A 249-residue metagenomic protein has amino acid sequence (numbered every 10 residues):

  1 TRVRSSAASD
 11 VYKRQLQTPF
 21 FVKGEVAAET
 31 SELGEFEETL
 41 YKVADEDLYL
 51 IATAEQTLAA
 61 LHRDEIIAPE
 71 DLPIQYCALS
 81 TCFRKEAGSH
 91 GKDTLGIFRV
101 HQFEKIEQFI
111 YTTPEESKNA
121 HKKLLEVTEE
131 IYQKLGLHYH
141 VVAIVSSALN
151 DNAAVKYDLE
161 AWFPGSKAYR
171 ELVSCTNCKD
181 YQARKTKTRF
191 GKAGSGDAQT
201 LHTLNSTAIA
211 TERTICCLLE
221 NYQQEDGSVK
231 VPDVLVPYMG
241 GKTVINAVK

Functional and structural regions predicted by a protein language model:
T1-A8, Y12: Single conserved hydrophobic/aromatic residue that forms the stacking wall/gate of nucleotide- or nucleobase-binding
P19-K249: NTP/phosphate- and nucleic-acid-binding module
